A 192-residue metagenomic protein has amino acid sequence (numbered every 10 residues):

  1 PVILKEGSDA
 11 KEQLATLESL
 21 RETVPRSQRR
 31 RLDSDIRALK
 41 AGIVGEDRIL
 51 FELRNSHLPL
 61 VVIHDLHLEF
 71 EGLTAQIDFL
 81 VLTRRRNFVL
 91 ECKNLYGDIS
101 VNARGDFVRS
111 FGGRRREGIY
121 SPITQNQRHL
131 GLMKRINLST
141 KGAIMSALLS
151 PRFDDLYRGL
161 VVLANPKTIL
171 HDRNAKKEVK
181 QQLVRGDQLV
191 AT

Functional and structural regions predicted by a protein language model:
P1-A75, G112-Y120, Q125-T192: Surface-exposed interaction regions that form or flank ligand-binding interfaces
D78: Cell-envelope/extracellular polymer assembly enzymes that use nucleotide-activated donors
V81-R109: Active-site beta-strand-loop-beta-strand hairpin of nuclease catalytic cores that positions key catalytic residues
